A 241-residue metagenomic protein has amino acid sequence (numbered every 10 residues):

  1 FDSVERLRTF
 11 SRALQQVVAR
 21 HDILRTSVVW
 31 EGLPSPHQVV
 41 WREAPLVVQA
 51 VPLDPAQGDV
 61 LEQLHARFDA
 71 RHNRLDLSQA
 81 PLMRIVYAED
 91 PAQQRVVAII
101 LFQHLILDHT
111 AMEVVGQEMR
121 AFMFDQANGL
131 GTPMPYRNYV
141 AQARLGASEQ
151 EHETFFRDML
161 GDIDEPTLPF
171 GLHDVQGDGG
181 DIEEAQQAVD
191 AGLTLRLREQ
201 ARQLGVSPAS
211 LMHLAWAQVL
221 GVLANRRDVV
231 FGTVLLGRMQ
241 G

Functional and structural regions predicted by a protein language model:
F1-R12, L77-L101, G116, H173-Q240: Gly/Ser/Thr-rich phosphate-binding loops and adjoining beta-strand/alpha-helix segments that form adenosine-phosphate
F1-R42, Q57-L145, G161-P169, V206: Acyl-group handoff/entry surfaces in thioester-processing enzymes
V17-R20, L105, F122, M159 (+3 more regions): Short alpha-helical functional segments enriched in proximate histidine and acidic residues
V39, P52, Q186-A188: Generic structural detector for well-ordered beta-strands
R42-A50: Short, charged/polar, Gly/Pro-enriched secondary-structure boundary elements
A50-Q57: Short histidine-centered catalytic/ligand-binding loop motif
E153: Charged DNA-binding/catalytic regions of mobile-element recombinases
